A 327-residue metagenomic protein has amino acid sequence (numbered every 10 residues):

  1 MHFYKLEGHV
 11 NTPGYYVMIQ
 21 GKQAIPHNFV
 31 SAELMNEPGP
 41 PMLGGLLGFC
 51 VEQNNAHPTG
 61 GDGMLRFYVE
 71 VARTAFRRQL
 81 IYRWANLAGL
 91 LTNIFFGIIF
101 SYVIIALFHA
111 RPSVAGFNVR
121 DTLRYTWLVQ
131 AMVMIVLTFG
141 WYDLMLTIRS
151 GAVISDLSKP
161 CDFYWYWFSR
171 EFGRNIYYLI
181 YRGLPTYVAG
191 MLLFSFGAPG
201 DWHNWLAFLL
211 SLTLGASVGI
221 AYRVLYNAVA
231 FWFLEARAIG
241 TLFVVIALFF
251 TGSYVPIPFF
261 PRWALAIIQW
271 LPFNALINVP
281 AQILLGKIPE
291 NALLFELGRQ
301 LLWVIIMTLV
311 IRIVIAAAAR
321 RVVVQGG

Functional and structural regions predicted by a protein language model:
M1-Y15, N28: Extreme N-terminal basic, low-complexity initiation segments that serve as generic localization/processing leaders
L6, L34, L43-L47: Leucine-biased recognition of intrinsically disordered, low-complexity hydrophobic segments
T12, A24, A32, A56-T59: Ala/Thr-enriched low-complexity intrinsically disordered regions
Q20-Q23, H27, M35, Q53: Charged/polar low-complexity intrinsically disordered segments
G60-G327: Hydrophobic transmembrane alpha-helices and immediately adjacent juxtamembrane helices of multi-pass inner-membrane
